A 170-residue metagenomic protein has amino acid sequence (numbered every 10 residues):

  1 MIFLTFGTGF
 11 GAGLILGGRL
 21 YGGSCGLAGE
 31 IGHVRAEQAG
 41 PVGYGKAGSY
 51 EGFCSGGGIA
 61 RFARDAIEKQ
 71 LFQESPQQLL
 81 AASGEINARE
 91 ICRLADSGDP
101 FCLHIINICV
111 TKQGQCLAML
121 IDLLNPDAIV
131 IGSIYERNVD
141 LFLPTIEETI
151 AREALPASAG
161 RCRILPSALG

Functional and structural regions predicted by a protein language model:
M1-G57: Glycine-rich phosphate-binding loop of actin/hexokinase-like ATP-binding domains
L20, Q38-G170: ATP-binding/phosphotransfer module of carbohydrate and carboxylate kinases, centering on a glycine-rich
